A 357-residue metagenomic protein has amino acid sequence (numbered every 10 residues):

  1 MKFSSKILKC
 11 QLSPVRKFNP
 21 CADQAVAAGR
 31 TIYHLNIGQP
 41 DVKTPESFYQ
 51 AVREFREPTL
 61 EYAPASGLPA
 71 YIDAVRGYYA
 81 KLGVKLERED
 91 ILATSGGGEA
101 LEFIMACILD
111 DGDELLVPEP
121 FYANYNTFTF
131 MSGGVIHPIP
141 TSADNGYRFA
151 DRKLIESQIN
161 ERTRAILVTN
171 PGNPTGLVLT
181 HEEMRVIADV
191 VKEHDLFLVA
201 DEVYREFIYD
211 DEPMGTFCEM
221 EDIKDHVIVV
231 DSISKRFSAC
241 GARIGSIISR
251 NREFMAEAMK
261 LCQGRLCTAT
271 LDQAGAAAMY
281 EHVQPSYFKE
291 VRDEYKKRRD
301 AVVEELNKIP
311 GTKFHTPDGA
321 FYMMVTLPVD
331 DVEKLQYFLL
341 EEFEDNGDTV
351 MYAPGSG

Functional and structural regions predicted by a protein language model:
F3, I7, Q11-S13, F18-I32 (+3 more regions): PLP-dependent class I/II
L35, P58-Y62, A74-K81: Glycine-rich loop-to-alpha-helix module at the N-terminal edge of alpha/beta enzyme cores
P64-G67: Short beta-strand to alpha-helix junction loop
